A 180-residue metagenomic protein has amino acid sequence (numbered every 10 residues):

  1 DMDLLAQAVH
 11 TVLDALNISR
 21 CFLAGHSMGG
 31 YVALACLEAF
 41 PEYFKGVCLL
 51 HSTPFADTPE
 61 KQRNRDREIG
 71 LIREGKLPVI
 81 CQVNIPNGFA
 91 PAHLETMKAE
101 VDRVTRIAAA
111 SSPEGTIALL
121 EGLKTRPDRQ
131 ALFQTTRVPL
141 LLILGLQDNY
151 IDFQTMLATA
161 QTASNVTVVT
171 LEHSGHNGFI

Functional and structural regions predicted by a protein language model:
D1-A24: Active-site loop/oxyanion-hole signature of alpha/beta-hydrolase fold enzymes
M2, Y31-Q82, N87-G88, T96: Flexible "cap/lid" loop of the alpha/beta hydrolase fold
G25, G29-G30: Catalytic nucleophile loop
D57-R63, G75-R137: Conserved alpha/beta-hydrolase catalytic His-Asp/Glu region
T136, L142-L144, D148: Short beta-strand/loop motif that positions the catalytic acidic residue of the alpha/beta-hydrolase fold
V138, D152-Q161: Short alpha-helix in the alpha/beta-hydrolase fold that links the catalytic acid
T155, S164, F179-I180: Post-His helix in hydrolase/transferase enzymes
L171-I180: Catalytic histidine-centered segment of alpha/beta-hydrolase-like enzymes
